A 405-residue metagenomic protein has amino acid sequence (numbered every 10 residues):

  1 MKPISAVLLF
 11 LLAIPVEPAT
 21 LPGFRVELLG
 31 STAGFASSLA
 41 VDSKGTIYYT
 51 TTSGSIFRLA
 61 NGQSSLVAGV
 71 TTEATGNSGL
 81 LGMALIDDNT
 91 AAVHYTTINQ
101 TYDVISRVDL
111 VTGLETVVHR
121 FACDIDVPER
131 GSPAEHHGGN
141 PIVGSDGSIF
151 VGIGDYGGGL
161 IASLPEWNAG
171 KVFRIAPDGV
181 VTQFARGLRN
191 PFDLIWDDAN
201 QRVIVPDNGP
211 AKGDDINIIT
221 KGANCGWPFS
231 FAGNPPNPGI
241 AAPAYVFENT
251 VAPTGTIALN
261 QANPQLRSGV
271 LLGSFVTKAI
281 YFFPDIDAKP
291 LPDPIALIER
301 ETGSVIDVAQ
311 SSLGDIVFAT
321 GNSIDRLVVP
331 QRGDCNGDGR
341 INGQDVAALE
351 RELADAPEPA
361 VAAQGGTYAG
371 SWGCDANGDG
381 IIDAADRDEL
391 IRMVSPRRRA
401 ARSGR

Functional and structural regions predicted by a protein language model:
T20, S78-L80, D155-I295, G303 (+2 more regions): Beta-propeller domain segments
L28-G34, A68-T75, H119-C123, G131-P133 (+3 more regions): Surface loop/turn motifs at the tips and blade-to-blade linkers of beta-strand repeat domains
L28-G54, V251-A258: Beta-strand-rich domains and repeat architectures in extracellular enzymes and scaffolds, especially beta-propellers
Y48-A68: Beta-propeller domains
Q63-D87: Blade-loop segments of beta-propeller domains
T101-V143: Asp-box/WD-like beta-propeller blade repeats and closely related beta-sheet repeat scaffolds
V329-R405: Cellulosome-associated attachment modules in secreted, modular CAZymes
